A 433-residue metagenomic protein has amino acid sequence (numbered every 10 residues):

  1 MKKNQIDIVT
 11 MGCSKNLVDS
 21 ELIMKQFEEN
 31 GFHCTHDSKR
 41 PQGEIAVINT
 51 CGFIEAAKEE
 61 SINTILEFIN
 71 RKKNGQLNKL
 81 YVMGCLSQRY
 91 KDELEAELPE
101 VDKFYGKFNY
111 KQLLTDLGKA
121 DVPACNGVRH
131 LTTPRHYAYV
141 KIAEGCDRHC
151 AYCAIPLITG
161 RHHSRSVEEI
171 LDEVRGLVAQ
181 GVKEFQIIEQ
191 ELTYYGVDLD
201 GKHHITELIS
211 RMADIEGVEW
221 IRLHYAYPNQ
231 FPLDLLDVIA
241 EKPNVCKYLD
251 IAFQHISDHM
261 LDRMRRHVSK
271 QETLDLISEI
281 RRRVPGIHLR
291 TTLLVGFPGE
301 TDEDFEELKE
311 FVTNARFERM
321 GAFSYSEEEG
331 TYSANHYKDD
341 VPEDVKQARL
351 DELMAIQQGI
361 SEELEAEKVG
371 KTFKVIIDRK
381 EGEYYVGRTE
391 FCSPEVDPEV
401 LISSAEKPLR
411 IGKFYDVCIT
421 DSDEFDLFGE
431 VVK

Functional and structural regions predicted by a protein language model:
M1-Y195, D234, L249, Q271-E279 (+5 more regions): Proteins enriched for Cys/Gly/acidic motifs involved in redox and nucleic-acid/cofactor modification
N78-G84, R89, L94, A179-F305 (+1 more regions): Conserved SAM/AdoMet-binding glycine-rich loop
K111, R148, T193, D258-H259 (+2 more regions): Glycine-centered loop/turn positions within well-structured domains that cap or flank conserved ligand/cofactor-binding
L131, D237-E241, F253, E365-E367 (+1 more regions): Replace "in large, NTP-powered and nucleic-acid-processing enzymes" with "in large, NTP-powered factors and other
I170, I187, L223, I251 (+6 more regions): Conserved, mostly hydrophobic/aromatic
E189, Y225, F253-H255, T291-V295 (+6 more regions): Active-site proximal loops enriched in glycine and acidic residues that flank catalytic Cys/His/Asp and coordinate
K247-Y248, L261-D262, P285-H288, E303-F305 (+6 more regions): Extended hydrophobic-aromatic, low-complexity segments
S333-K433: Terminal RNA-binding accessory module
